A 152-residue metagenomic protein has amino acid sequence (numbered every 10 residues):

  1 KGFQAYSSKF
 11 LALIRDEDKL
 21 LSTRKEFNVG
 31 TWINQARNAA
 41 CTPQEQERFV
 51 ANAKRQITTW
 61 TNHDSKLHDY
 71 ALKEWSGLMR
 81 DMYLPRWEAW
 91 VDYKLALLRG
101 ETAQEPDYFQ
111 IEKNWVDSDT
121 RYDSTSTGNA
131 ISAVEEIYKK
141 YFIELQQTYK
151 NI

Functional and structural regions predicted by a protein language model:
K1-I152: Catalytic domains of carbohydrate-active enzymes that cleave complex glycans
